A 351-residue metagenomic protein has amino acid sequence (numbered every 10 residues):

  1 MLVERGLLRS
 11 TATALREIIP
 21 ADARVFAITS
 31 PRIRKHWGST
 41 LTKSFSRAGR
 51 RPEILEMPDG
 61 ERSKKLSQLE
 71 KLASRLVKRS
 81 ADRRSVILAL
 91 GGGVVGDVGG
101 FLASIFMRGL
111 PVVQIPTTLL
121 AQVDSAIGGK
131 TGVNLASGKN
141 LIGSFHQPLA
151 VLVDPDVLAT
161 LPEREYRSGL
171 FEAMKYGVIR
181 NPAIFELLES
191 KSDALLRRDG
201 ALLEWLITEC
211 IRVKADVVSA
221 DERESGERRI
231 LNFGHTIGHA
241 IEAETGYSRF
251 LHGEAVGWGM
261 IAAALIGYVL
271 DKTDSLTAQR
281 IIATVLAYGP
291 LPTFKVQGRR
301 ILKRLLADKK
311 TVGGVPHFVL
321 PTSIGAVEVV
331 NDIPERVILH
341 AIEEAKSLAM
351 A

Functional and structural regions predicted by a protein language model:
M1-V86: ATP/NTP phosphate-donor binding region
E4, A27, K65, P116 (+4 more regions): Residue-level signal for inorganic ion chemistry
D59-G60, L90-G92, F233-G234: Glycine-rich beta-strand-to-loop/alpha-helix junction loops that act as flexible
A73-L90, G99-Q114: Non-catalytic interfacial helical region
V94-F101, Q122-V123, H239-A240: Short glycine/serine/threonine-rich phosphate/pyrophosphate-binding segments that cradle anionic phosphate groups
F101-A194: A glycine/threonine-rich phosphate-anchoring loop and its flanking beta-alpha core in nucleotide/phosphate-binding
F171-A173, K272-A351: C-terminal charged capping/lid subdomain of soluble metabolic enzymes
E186-R299: Active-site segments that bind and position negatively charged phosphate/pyrophosphate groups
